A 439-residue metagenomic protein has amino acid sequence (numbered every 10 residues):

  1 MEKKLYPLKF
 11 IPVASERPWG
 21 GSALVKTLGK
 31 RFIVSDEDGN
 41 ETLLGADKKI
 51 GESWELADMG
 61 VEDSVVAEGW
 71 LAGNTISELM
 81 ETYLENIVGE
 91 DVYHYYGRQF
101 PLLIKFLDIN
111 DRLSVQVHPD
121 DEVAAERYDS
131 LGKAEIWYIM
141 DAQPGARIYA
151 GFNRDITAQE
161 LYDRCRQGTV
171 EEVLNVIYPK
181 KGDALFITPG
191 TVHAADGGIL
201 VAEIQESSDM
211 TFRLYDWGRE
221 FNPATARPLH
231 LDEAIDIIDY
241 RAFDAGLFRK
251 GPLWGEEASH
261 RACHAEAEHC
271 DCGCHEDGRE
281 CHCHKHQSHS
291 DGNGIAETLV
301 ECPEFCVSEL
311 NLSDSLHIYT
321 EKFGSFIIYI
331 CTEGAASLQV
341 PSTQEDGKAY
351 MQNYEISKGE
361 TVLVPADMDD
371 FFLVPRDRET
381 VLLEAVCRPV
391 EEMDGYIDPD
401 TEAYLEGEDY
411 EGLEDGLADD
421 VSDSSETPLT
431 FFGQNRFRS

Functional and structural regions predicted by a protein language model:
M1-I156, D216-D277, K285-Q287, V307 (+1 more regions): Transition-metal
Q99, L107-R112, D121, A142-G145 (+3 more regions): Ligand-binding loop in jelly-roll beta-barrel domains
I104, L113, E135-Y138, V176-I177 (+4 more regions): His/acidic/aromatic-lined binding-pocket segments of jelly-roll/cupin-type domains and related regulatory beta-sandwich
I139-L161, A296-L299, D314-I327: Short beta-strand/loop turn elements enriched in aromatics
C165-L214: Loop-centered beta-sheet repeat module
L174-F186, P341-M368: Short acidic-glycine-tyrosine-enriched beta hairpin
S288-N293, E297-V307: Edge strands and adjacent loops of beta-rich recognition modules
H317-I318, G334-V340: Short beta-strand segments in beta-sandwich/barrel cores
